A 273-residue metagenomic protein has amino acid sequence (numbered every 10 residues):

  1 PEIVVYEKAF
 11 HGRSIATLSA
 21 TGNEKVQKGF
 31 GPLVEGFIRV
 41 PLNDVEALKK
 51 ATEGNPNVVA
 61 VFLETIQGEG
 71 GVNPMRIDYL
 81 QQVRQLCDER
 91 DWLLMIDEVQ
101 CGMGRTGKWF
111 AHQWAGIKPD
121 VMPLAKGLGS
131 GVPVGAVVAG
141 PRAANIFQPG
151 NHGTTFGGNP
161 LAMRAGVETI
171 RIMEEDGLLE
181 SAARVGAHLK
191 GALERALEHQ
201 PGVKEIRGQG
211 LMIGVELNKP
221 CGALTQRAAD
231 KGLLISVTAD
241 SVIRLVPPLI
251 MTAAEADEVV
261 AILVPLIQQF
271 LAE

Functional and structural regions predicted by a protein language model:
P1-E273: Conserved N-terminal phosphate-binding loop of PLP-dependent enzymes in the Aspartate aminotransferase
